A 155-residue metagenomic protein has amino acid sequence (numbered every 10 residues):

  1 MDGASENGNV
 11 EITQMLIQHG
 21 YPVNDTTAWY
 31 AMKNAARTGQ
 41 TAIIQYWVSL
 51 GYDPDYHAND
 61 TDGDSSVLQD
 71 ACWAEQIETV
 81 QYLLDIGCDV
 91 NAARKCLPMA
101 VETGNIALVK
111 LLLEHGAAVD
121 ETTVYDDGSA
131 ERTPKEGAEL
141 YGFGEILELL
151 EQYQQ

Functional and structural regions predicted by a protein language model:
M1-D2, N24-K33, H57-Q69, N91-M99 (+1 more regions): Ankyrin-repeat boundary/"N-cap" motif
M1-G8, L16: Short intrinsically disordered, low-complexity coil segments enriched in acidic
G3, T13, P54, G104 (+1 more regions): Small side chains
E11-I12, A42-I43, E78-T79, A107-L108 (+1 more regions): Conserved ankyrin/ankyrin-like repeat signature
Q14-P22, Q45-P54, Q81-D89, K110-A118 (+1 more regions): Ankyrin repeat domain, specifically the short helix-to-loop turn at the C-terminus of the second helix of each repeat
D120-Q155: Leucine-rich solenoid repeat scaffolds
